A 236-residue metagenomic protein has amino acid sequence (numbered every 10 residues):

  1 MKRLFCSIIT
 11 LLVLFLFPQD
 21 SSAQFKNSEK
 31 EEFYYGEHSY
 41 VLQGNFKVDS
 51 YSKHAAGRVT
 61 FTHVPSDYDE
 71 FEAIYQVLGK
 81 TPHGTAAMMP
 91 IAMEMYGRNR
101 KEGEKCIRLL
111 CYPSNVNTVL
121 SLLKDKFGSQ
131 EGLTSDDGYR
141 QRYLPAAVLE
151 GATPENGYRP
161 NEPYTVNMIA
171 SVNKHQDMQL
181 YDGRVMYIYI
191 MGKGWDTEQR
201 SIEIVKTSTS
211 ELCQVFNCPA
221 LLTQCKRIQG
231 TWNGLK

Functional and structural regions predicted by a protein language model:
M1-L4: Positively charged n-region of N-terminal signal peptides that target proteins for export
S7-L16: Bacterial N-terminal signal peptides
Q24-E31: Cleaved targeting-peptide boundary
E37-V148: Core segments of small alpha/beta cavity-forming domains
L120-K193: Surface-exposed, charged secondary-structure patches
Y187-Y189, G194-L235: Short beta-strand edge/turn micro-motifs at domain boundaries
